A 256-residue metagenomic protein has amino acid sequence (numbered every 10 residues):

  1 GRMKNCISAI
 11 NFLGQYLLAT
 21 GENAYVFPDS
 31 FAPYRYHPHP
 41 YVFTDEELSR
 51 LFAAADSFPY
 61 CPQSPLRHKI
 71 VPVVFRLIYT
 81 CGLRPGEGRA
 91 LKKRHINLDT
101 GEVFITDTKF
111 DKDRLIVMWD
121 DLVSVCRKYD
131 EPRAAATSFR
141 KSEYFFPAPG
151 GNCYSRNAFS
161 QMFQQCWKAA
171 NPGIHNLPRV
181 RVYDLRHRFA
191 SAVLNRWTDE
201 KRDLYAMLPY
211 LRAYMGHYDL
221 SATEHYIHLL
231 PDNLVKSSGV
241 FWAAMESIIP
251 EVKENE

Functional and structural regions predicted by a protein language model:
G1-E256: Conserved catalytic core of the tyrosine transesterase superfamily
